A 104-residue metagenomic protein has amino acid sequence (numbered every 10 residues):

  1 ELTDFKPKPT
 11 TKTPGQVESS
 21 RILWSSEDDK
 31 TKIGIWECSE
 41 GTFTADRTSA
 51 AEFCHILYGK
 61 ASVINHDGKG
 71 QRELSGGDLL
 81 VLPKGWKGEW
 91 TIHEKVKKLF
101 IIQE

Functional and structural regions predicted by a protein language model:
E1-K30: A short, N-terminal "cap"/entry segment at the start of jelly-roll beta-barrel domains of the cupin/DSBH fold
I22-L23, I35, F53, G77-D78 (+1 more regions): Hydrophobic/aromatic beta-strand elements that line small-molecule binding cavities or substrate pockets in beta-rich
D29-T48, P83-K84: Conserved short histidine dyad/triad with adjacent acidic residue
C38, T48-V63: Short, conserved beta-strand element in jelly-roll/cupin
A45, V63, K98-I101: Short hydrophobic/aromatic-rich beta-strand segments that constitute the beta-sheet cores of beta-sandwich/beta-barrel
I56, L79, E104: Localized chelating/binding microdomains that coordinate divalent metal ions or stabilize phosphate-bearing
G68-K84: Short acidic-glycine-tyrosine-enriched beta hairpin
S75, K84-E104: Ligand-binding loop in jelly-roll beta-barrel domains
